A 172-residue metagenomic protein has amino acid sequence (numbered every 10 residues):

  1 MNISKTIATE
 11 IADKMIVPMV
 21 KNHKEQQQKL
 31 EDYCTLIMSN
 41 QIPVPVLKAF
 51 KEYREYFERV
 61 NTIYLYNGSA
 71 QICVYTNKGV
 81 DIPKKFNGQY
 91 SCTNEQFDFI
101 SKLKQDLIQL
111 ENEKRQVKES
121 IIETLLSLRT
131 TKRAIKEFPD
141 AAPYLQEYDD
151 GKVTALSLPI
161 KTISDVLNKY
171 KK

Functional and structural regions predicted by a protein language model:
N2-L36, N40, Q96-F138, Y170: Long, non-membrane, amphipathic alpha-helices that form coiled-coils
E25-D81, L128: Extended alpha-helical coiled-coil "stalk/arm" regions that act as elongated linkers or oligomerization scaffolds
R54, N61, S101-L103, A142: Prokaryotic Sec-type signal peptides and long signal-anchor helices with extended Leu/Ile/Val-rich h-regions
N67-Q105: Intrinsically disordered, low-complexity regulatory segments enriched in Ser/Thr/Pro and charged residues
V80-K84, A134, T162-V166: Short, surface-exposed beta-strand/loop "edge" segments at domain boundaries and coil↔beta transitions
F138-K172: C-terminal modules of long, charged coiled-coil scaffolds in eukaryotic assembly complexes
